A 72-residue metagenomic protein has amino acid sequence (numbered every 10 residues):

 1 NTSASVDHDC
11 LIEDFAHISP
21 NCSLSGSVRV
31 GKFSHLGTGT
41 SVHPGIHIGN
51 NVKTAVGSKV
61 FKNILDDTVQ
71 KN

Functional and structural regions predicted by a protein language model:
T2, L11-F15, S19-N72: Glycine-rich hexapeptide-repeat left-handed beta-helix
S5: Short alpha-helical catalytic segment bearing the HExxH-like zincin motif of zinc-dependent metalloproteases
